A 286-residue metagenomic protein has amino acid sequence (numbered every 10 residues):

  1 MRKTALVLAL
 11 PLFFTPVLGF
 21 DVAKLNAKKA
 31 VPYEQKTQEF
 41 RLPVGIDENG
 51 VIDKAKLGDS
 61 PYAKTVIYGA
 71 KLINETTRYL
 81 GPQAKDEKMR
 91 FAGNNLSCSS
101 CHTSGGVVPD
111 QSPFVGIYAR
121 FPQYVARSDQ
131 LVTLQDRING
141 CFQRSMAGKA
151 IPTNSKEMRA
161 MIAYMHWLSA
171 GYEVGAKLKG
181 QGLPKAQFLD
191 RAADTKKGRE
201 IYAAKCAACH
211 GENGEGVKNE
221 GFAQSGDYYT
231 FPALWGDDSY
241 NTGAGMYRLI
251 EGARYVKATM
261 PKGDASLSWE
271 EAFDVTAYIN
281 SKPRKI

Functional and structural regions predicted by a protein language model:
R2-L80, Q123-T195: Post-cleavage N-terminal segment of exported redox proteins
L25-A30, K64-Y68, L72-L80, S100 (+3 more regions): Extracytoplasmic electron-transfer domains, predominantly the class I c-type cytochrome c fold
G58, E87, Q187, N241 (+1 more regions): Generic anion/oxyanion-binding catalytic loop in active/binding sites
P61-G105, D190-F231: Sequence/structural segment immediately N-terminal to covalent heme-attachment motifs in c-type and related
Q83-K85, T153, A176, N213 (+2 more regions): Residue-level detector of alpha-helical recognition elements and their boundaries
E87-F91, I151-S155, S266: A glycine-rich, coil/turn loop motif that links secondary-structure elements
E87-K88, K156, K179, G216 (+1 more regions): Residue-level signal for alpha-helical context at structural boundaries
C141, I162-E200, A207-S239, G243: Accessory recognition modules or surfaces
